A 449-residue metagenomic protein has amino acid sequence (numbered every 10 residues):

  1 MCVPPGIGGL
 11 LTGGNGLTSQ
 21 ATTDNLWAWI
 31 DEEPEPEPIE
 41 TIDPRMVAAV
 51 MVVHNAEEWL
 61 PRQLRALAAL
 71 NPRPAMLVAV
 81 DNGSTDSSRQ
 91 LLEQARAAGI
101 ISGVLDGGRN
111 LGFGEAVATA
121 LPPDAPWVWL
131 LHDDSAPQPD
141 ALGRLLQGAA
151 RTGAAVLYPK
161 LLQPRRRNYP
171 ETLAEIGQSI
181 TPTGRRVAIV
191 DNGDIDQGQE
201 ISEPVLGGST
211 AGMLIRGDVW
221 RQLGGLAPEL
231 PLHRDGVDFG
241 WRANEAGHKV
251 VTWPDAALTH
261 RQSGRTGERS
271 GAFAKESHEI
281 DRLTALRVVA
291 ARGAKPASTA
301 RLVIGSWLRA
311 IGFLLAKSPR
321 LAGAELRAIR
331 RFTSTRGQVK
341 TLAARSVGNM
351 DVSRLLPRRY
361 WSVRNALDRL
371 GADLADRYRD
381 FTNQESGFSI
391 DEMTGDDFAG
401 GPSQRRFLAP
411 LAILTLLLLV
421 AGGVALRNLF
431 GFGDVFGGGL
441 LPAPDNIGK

Functional and structural regions predicted by a protein language model:
L11, L283, G305-L426: Terminal low-complexity segments of carbohydrate-biosynthetic enzymes
A56-A69: Short, well-formed alpha-helical segments that are part of the catalytic scaffolds of diverse glycosyltransferases
D81-Q90, R109: A conserved acidic beta->alpha catalytic loop
D106-D124, D133: Glycine-rich, basic loop-to-helix element that forms the pyrophosphate-binding segment of sugar-nucleotide handling
V128: Short aromatic/hydrophobic "clamp" motif used to bind/position activated sugar donors
P139-A174, Q178-I180: Conserved donor NDP-sugar-binding/catalytic core segment of glycosyltransferases
L206-G224, E229-A257: A short, conserved alpha-helix in the catalytic core of glycosyltransferases
K249-G337: Active-site-adjacent helix/loop segment of glycosyltransferases that harbors family-specific signature motifs
